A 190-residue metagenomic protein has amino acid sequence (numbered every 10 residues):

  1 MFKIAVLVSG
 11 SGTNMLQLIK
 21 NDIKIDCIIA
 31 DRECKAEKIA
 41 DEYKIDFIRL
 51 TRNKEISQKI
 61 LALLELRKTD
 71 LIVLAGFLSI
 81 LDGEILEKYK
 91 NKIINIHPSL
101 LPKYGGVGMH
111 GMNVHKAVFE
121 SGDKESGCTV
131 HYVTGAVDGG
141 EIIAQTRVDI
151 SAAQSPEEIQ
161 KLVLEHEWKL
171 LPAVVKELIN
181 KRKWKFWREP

Functional and structural regions predicted by a protein language model:
M1-P190: One-carbon transfer enzymes
